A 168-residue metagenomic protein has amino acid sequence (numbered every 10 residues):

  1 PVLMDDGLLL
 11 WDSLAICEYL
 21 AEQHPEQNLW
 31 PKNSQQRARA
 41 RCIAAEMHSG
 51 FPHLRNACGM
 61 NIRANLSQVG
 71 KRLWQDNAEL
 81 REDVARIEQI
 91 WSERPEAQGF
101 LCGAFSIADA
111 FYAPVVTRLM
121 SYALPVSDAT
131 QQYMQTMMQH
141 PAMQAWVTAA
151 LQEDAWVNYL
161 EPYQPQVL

Functional and structural regions predicted by a protein language model:
P1-R72, Q164: GST-like domain detector, emphasizing the conserved glutathione-binding G-site in the N-terminal thioredoxin-like
L20-A21, M137, D154-W156: Short secondary-structure boundary/hinge segments and terminal tails
A21, V115-V116, V147: Active-site-flanking alpha-helical
M47, F51-P141: GST-like fold's C-terminal all-alpha helical module
H53-N56, T148, Y159: Short aromatic-enriched loop/helix-cap "lid" or pocket-rim segments at secondary-structure transitions that line
A150-L168: Acidic/histidine-enriched, glycine/proline-rich intrinsically disordered or flexible terminal extensions
